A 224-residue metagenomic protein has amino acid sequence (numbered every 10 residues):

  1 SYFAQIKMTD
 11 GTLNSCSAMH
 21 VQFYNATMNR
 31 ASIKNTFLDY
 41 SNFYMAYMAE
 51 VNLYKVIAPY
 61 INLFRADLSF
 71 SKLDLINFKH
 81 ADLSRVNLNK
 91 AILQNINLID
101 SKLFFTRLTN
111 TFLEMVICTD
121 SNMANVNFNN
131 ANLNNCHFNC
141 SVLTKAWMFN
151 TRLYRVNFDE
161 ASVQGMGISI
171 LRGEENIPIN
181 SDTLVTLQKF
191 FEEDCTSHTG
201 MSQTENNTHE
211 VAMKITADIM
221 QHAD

Functional and structural regions predicted by a protein language model:
S1-E210, I215, M220-A223: Tandem repeat scaffolds
